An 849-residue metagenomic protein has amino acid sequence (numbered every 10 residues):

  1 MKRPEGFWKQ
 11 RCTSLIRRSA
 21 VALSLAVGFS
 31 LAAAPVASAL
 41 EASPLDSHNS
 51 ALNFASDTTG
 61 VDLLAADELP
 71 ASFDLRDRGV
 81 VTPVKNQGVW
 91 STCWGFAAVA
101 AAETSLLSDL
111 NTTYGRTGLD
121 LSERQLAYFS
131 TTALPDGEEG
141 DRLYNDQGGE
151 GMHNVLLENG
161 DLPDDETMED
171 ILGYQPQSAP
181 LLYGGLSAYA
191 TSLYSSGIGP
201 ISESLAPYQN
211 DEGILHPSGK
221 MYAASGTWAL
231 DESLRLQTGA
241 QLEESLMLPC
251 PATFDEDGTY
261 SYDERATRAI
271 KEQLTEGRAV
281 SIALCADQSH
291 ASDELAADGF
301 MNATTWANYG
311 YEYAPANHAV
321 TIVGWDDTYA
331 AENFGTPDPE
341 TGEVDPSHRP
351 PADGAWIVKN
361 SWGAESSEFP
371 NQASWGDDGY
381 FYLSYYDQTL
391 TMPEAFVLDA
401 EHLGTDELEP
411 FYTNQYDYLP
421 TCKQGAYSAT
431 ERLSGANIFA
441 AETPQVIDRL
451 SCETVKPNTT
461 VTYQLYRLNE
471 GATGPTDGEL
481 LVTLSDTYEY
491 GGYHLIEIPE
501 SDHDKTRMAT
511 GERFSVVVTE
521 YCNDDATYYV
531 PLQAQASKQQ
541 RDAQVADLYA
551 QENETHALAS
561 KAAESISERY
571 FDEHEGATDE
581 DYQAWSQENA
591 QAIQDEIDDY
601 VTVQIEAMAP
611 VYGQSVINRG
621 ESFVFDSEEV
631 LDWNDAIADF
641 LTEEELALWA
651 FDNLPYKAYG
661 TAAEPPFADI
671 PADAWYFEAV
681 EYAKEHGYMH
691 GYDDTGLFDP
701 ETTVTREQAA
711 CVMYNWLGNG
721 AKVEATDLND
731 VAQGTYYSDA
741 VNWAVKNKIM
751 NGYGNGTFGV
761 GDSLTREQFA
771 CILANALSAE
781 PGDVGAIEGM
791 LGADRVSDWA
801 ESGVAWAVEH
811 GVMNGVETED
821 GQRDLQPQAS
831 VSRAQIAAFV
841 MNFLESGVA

Functional and structural regions predicted by a protein language model:
M1-A20: Bacterial Sec-dependent N-terminal signal peptides
A22-A32: Bacterial N-terminal signal peptides
S30-A42: Sec-dependent signal peptide cleavage junction
L40-A42, A66-L75, G95, V99-E103 (+12 more regions): Predominantly the structural core of cysteine protease catalytic domains
V89-T112: Alpha-helical support elements that line or immediately flank enzyme active sites and cofactor-binding pockets
G118-L134, E701, T726: Acidic helix-start/capping segments at beta-turn-to-alpha-helix junctions
D387-T473, M508, R513, Y521-E573 (+3 more regions): Beta-sheet-rich sandwich/jelly-roll-like modules and their strand-loop junctions
T661-F677, E685, H690-A740, K746-E767 (+3 more regions): Feature responds to low-complexity, polar/acidic, surface-exposed segments characteristic of secreted/exported proteins
